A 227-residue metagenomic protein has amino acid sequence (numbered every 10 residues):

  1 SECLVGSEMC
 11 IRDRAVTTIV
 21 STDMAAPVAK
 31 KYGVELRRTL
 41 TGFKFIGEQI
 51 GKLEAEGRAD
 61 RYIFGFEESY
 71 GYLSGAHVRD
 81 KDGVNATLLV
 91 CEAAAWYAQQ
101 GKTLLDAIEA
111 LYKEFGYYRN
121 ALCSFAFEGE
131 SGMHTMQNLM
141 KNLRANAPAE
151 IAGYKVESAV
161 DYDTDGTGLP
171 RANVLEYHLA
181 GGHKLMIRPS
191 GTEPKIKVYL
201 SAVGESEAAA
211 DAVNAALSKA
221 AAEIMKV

Functional and structural regions predicted by a protein language model:
S1-G6, C10-I11: Single conserved hydrophobic/aromatic residue that forms the stacking wall/gate of nucleotide- or nucleobase-binding
R12-R188, K195-Y199, S206-V213, S218-V227: Phosphate-binding and adjacent anionic-ligand microenvironments
